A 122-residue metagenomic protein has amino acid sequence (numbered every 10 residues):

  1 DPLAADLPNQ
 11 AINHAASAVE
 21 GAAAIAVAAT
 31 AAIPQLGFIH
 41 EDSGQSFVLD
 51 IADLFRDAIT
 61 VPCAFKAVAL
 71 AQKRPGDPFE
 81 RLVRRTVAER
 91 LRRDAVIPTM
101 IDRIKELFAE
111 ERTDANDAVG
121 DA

Functional and structural regions predicted by a protein language model:
D1-A122: Active-site helix-to-loop segments that bind/position phosphate- or nucleotide-bearing substrates and donors across
